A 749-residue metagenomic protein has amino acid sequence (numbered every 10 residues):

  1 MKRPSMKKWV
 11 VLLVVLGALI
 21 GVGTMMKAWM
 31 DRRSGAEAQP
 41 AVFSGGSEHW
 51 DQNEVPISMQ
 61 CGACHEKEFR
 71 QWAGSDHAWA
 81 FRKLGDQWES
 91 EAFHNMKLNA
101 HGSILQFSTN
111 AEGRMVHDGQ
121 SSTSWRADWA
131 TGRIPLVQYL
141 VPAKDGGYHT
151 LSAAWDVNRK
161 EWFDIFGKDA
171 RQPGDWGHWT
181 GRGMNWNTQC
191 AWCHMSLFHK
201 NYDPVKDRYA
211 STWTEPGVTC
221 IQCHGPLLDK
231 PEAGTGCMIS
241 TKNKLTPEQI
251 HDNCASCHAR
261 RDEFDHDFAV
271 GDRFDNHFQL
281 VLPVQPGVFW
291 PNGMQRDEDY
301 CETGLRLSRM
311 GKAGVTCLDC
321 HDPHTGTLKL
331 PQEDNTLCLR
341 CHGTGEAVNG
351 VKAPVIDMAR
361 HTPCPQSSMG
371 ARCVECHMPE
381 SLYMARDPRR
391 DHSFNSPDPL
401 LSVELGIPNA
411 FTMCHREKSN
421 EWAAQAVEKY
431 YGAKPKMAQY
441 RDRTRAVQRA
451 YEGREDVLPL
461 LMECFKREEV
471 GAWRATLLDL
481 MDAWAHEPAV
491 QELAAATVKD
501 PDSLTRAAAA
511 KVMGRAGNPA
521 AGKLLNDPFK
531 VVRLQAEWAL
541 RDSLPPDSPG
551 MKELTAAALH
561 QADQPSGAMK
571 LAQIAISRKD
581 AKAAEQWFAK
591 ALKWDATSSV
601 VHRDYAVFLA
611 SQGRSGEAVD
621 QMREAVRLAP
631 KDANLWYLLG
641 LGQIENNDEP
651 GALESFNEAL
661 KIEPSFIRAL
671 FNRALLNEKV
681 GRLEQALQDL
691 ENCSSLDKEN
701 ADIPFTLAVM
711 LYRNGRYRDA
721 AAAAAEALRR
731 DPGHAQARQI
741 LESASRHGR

Functional and structural regions predicted by a protein language model:
G35-E48, M59, K67-K144, T150-S152 (+4 more regions): Primarily the internal scaffold of c-type cytochrome electron-transfer domains, especially repeated/multiheme c-type
R454-F465, H486-V498, R515-L525, P546-A556 (+1 more regions): Amphipathic alpha-helical scaffolding segments comprising HEAT/armadillo-like alpha-solenoid repeats
E469-R474, P501-R506, V531-R533, G567: Positions within the helices of HEAT/ARM-like alpha-solenoid repeats
P488, D547-E553, R578-K590, S611-E624 (+4 more regions): Structural signature of tandem alpha-helical TPR/SEL1-like repeats, specifically the intra-repeat loop/turn
S503, K530, P565-S566, S599-V600 (+4 more regions): Helix-start (N-cap) detector for alpha-helical repeat units in TPR-like alpha-solenoids, especially tetratricopeptide
